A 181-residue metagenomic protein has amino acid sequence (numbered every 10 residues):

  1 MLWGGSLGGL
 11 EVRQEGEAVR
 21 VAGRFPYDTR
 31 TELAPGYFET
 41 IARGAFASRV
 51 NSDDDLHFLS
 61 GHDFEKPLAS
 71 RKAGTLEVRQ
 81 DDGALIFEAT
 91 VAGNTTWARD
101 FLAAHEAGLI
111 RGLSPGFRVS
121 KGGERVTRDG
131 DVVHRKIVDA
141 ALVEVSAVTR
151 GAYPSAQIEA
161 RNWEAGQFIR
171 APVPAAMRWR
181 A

Functional and structural regions predicted by a protein language model:
M1-S52, G166-P172, R178-R180: Polar/acidic, low-complexity leader/linker segments enriched in S/T/G and N/D
E11-R13, A18, E77-A181: Residue microenvironments linked to proteolytic maturation and disulfide-stabilized extracellular modules
R20, D55-H57, G112: Exposed beta-strand and adjacent loop surfaces of beta-rich binding modules that mediate intermolecular recognition
D28-R30, F64-K66, G93-T95, S120-K121: Short, charged/polar surface micro-motifs in flexible loops or helix N-caps
E32-A34, L68-A69, Y153-Q157: Short helix/loop capping segments that flank catalytic or ligand/cofactor-binding pockets
P35, A69, D100-A104: Short histidine-centered beta-strand/loop micro-motifs that create catalytic or ligand/metal-coordination sites
P35-F38, R43, D55-L56, A73-T75 (+3 more regions): Generic secondary-structure boundary/loop-capping signal
A47-A89: A glycine-rich, hydrophobic loop/mini-helix early in the fold
